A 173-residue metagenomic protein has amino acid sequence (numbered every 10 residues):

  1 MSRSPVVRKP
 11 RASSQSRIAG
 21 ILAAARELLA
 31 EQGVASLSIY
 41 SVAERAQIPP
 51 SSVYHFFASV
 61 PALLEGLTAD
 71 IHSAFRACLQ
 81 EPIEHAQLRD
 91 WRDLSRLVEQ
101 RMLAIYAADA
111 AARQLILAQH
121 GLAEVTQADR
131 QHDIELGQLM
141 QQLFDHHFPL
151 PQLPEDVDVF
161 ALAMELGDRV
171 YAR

Functional and structural regions predicted by a protein language model:
M1-S16: N-terminal intrinsically disordered/low-complexity leader segments
S14-A25, V42, L67-C78: Generic hydrophobic, amphipathic alpha-helix propensity
G20, A62, D93, L97 (+3 more regions): Amphipathic alpha-helical interaction segments
G20, L28-A62: Helix-turn-helix
A24-L28, I105: Short amphipathic alpha-helical elements of helix-turn-helix/winged-helix folds
L29, L64-I71, C78, H132 (+1 more regions): Alpha-helical DNA-contacting segments of helix-turn-helix folds
G66, Q80-A107, A163: Hydrophobic alpha-helical connector segments
L88, A108-Q114, Q119, A123-T126 (+1 more regions): Hydrophobic alpha-helical bundle segments that form small-molecule/ligand-binding pockets
